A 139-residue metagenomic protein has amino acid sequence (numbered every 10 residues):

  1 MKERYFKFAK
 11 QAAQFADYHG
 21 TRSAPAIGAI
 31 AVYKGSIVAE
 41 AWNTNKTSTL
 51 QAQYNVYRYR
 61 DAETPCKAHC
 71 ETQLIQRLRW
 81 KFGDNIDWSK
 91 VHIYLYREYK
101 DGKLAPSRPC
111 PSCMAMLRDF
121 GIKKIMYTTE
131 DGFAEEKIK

Functional and structural regions predicted by a protein language model:
M1-K139: Zinc-dependent deaminase catalytic domain
